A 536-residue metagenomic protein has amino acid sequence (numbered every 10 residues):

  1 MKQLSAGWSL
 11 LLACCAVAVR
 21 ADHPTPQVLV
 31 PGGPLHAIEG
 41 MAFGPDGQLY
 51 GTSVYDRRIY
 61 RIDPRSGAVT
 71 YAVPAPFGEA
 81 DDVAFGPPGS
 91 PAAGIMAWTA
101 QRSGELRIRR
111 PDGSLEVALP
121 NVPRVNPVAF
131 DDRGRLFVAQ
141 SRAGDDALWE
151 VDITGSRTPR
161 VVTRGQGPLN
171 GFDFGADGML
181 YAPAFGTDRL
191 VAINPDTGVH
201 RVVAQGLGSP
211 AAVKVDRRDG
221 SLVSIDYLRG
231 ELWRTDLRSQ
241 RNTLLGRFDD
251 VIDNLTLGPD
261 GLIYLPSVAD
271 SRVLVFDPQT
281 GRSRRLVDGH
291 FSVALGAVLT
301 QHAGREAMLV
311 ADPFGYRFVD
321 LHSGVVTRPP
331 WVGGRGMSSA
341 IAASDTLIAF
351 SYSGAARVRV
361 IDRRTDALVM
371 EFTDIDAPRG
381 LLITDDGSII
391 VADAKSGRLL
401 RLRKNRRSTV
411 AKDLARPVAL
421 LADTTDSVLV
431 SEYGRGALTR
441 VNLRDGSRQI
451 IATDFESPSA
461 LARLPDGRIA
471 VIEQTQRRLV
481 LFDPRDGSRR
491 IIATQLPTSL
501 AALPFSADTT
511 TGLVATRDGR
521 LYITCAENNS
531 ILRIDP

Functional and structural regions predicted by a protein language model:
T25-G32, A68-P74, G113-L119, R157-T163 (+9 more regions): A short beta-strand motif characteristic of beta-propeller blades
G32-D46, P76-M96, N121-G134, A139 (+12 more regions): Beta-rich, blade/repeat-based domains predominating in secreted/periplasmic proteins but also intracellular
E39-P76: N-terminal, post-signal-peptide region of Sec/Tat-exported proteins
L49-D56, A93-R102, V138-G144, A182-G186 (+10 more regions): Conserved beta-strand positions in repeat-built beta-propeller and related beta-rich domains
R57-I59, G104-L106, D145-L148, D188-L190 (+8 more regions): Structural signal for beta-propeller blades
D63-G67, R109-S114, D152-S156, N194-G198 (+8 more regions): Short loop/turn segments that connect beta-strands within beta-propeller blades
D132, L136-S141, D145-L237, L244 (+2 more regions): Solenoidal tandem-repeat scaffolds enriched in leucines and small polar residues
S506-P536: Blade-level signature of beta-propeller repeat domains, shared across WD40, Kelch, NHL, RCC1 and BNR/Asp-box propellers
